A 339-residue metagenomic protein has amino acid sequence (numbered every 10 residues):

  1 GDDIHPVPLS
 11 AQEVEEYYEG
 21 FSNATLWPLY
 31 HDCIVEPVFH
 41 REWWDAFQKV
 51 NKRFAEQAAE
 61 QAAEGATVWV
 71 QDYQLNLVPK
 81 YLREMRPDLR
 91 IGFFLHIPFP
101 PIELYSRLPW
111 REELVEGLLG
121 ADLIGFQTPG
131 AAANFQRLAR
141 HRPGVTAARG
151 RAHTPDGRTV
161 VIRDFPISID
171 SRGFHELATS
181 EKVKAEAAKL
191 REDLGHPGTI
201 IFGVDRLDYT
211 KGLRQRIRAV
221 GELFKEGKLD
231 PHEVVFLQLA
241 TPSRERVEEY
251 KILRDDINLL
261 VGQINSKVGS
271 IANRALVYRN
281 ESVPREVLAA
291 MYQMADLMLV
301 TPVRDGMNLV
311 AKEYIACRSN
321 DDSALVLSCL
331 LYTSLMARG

Functional and structural regions predicted by a protein language model:
G1-G65, P155, I162-D170: A conserved catalytic-core segment of Leloir-type glycosyltransferases
A63, A152-V161, E176-I201, K228-P231: Nucleotide-sugar donor-binding and catalytic loop/hinge architecture of NDP-sugar-dependent glycosyltransferases
V68-W69, E84-P100, E116-F126: Active-site proximal beta-strand in glycosyltransferases
D122, A289-G306, K312-D322, L330: Acidic donor-binding loop of glycosyltransferase active sites
D122-V183, I257: A short, active-site helix/loop in glycosyltransferases that binds the activated sugar's phosphate group
L194-T210, F236-L237: Conserved donor-binding/catalytic core segment of Leloir-type glycosyltransferases
A240-E286: Nucleotide-activated donor-binding/catalytic signature segment of Leloir-type glycosyltransferases, i.e., the conserved
Y332-R338: Conserved small/polar residues in nucleotide/adenosyl-binding loops
